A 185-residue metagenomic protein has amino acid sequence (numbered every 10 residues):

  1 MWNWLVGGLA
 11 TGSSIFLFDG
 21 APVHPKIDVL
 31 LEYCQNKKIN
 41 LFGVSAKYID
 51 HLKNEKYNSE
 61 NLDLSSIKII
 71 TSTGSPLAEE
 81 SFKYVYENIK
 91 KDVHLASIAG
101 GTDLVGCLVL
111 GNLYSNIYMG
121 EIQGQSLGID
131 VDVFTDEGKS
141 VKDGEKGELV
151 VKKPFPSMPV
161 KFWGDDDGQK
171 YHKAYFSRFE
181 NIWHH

Functional and structural regions predicted by a protein language model:
M1-L5, D28-L30, S81-Y84, C107-G111 (+2 more regions): Short acidic, glycine/serine/threonine-rich loops at helix termini
M1-N40, E55-Y57: Conserved AMP-binding/adenylation subdomain of ANL enzymes
V6, A10-S13, I39-G43, K53-Y118: Gly/Ser/Thr-rich phosphate-binding loop
K47-D50, S157: Alpha-helix/helix-capping structural signal
E121-G128, I182-W183: Short coil-to-beta-strand transition motifs
D132-V133: Hydrophobic beta-strand positions
K142-G144, V150-H185: Conserved ATP-binding/catalytic segment of the ANL
